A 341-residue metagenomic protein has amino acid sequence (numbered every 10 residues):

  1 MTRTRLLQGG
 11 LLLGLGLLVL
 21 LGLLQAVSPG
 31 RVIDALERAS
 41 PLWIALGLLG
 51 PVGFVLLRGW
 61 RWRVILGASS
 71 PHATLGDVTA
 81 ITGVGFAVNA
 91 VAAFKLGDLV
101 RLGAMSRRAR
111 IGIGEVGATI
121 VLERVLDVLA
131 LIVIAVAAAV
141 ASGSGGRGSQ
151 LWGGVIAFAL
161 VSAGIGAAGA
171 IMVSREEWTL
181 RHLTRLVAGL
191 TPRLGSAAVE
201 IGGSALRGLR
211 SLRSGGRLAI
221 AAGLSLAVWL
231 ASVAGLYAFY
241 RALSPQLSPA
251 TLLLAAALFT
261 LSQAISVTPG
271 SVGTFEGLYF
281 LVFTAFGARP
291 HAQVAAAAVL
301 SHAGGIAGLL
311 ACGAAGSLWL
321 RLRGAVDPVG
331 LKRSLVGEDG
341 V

Functional and structural regions predicted by a protein language model:
M1-G83, A141, G146-A264, P290 (+2 more regions): Predominantly cytoplasmic-facing regulatory/coupling regions of multi-pass membrane proteins
R63, L99-A104: Helix-loop junctions and terminal segments of transmembrane helices in multi-pass membrane transport/translocation
L75-A80, D98, A109-R124, A288-L300: Membrane-interface alpha-helices at helix entry/exit sites of multi-pass transporters
G85-F94, A256-E276: Transmembrane alpha-helix interface/packing and boundary motifs in multi-pass membrane proteins, characterized by
F86-K95, L99, G112, R124-V136 (+2 more regions): Mid-bilayer segments of alpha-helical transmembrane spans in multi-pass integral membrane proteins that mediate
L102, S106-R107, R210-R213: Structured inter-helical modules in multipass membrane proteins
G103-A104, G114-I120, A130, G223-L224: Hydrophobic alpha-helical membrane segments of integral membrane proteins
M105-G112, A255, G277-Q293: Interfacial segments of multi-pass membrane proteins
